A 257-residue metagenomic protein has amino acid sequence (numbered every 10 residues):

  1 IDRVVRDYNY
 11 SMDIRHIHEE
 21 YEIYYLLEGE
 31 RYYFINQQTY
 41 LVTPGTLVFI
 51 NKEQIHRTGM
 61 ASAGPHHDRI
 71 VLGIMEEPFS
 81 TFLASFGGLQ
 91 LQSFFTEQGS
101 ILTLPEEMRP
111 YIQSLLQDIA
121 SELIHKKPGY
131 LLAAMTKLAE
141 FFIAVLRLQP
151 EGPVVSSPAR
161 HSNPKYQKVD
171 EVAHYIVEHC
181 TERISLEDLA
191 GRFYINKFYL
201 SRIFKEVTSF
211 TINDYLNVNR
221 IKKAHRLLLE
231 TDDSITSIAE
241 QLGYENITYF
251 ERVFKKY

Functional and structural regions predicted by a protein language model:
I1-D7, K52-I124, I143, R147-P153: A hydrophobic/aromatic-rich effector-binding and dimerization subdomain of bacterial HTH-type transcriptional regulators
I1-L47, E53-Q54, M60, S85-L91 (+2 more regions): Generic protein-terminus/edge-of-domain signal
L27, Q113-K127, A173, V177-C180 (+1 more regions): Regular secondary-structure segments
I74, I112, L116-A120, A134-L146 (+3 more regions): Hydrophobic alpha-helical core bundles mediating ligand binding, dimerization, or RNAP-core interactions
E107, L123-E140: All-alpha amphipathic helical-bundle segments outside canonical DNA-binding/catalytic cores that form hydrophobic
V145-R147, E171, Y175-I221, T231-Y257: Basic/polar phosphate-binding segments, predominantly the helix-turn-helix DNA-binding elements of transcriptional
P150-R160, L186-D188: Short acidic alpha-helical/loop segments enriched in Asp/Glu that coordinate divalent cations
